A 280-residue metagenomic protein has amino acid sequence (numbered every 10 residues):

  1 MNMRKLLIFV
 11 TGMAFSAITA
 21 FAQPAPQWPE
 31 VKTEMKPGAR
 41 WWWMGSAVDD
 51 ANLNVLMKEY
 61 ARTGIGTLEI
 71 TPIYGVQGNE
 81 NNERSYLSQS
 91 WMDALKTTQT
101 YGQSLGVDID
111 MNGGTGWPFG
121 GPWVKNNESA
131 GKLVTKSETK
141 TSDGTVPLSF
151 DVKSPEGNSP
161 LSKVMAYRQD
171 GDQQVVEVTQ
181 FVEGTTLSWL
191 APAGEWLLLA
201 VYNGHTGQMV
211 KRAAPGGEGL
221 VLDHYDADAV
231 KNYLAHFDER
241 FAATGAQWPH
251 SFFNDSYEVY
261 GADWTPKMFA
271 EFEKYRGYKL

Functional and structural regions predicted by a protein language model:
M1-L6: Positively charged n-region of N-terminal signal peptides that target proteins for export
I8-A17: Bacterial N-terminal signal peptides
I18-A22: Sec/Tat signal peptide C-region and signal peptidase I cleavage site
Q23-V31, K36, G45-V55, E59-T63 (+2 more regions): Mature extracytoplasmic enzyme cores
T71-R84: Glycine-rich, proline-tolerant flexible connector loops at the mouths of alpha/beta enzymes
